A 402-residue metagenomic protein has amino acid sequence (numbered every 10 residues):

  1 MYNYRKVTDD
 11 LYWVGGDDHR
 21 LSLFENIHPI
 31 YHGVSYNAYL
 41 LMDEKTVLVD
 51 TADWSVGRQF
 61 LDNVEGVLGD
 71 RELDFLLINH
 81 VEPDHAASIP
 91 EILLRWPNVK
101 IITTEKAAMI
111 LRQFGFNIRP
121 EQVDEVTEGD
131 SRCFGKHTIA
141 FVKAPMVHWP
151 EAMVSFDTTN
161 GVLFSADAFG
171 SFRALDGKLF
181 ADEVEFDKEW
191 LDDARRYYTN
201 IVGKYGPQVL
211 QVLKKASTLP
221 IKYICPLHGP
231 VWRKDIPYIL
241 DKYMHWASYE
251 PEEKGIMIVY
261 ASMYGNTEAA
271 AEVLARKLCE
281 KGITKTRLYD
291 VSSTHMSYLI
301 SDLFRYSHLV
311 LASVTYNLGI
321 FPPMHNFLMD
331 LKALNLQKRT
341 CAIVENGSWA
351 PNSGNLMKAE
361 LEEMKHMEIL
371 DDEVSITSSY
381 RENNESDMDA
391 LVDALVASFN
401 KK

Functional and structural regions predicted by a protein language model:
Y4-E65, V154-D157, G161-S165, T267: Conserved beta-strand hairpin/beta-sheet module of binuclear metal-dependent hydrolase folds, prominently
R5-D9, I102-A152, Y205-Q211: Metallo-beta-lactamase
E44, S55-I102: Active-site metal-binding motif and surrounding structural segment of the metallo-beta-lactamase
V49-T51, L73-V81, I101-T104, L163-D167 (+1 more regions): Active-site neighborhood of phospho(di)ester-bond hydrolases with catalytic His/Asp-centered motifs
S88, T294-L299: Short acidic active-site motifs
H148-A152, A168-G203, A247-E252: Active-site-proximal loop/helix segment associated with metal-binding centers of metalloenzymes
L175, F186-I224, G229-V231, V273-Y289 (+1 more regions): FMN-binding flavodoxin-like domain, especially the glycine-rich phosphate-binding loop
C225-E252: Short N-terminal or domain-adjacent regulatory/targeting segments
